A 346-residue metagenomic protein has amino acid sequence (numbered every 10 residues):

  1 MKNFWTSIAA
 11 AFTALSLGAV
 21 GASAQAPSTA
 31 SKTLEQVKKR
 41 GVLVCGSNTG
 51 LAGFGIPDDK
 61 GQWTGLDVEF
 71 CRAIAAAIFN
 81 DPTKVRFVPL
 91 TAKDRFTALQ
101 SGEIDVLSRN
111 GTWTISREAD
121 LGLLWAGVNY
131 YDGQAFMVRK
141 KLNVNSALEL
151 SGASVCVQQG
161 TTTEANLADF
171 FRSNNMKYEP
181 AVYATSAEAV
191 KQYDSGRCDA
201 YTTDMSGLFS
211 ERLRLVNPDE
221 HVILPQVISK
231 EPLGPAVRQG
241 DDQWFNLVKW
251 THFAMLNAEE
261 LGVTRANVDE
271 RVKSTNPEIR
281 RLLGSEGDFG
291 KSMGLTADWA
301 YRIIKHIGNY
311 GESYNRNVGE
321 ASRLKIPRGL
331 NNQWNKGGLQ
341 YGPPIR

Functional and structural regions predicted by a protein language model:
M1-A9: Bacterial N-terminal signal peptides that target proteins for export
A9-G18: Bacterial N-terminal signal peptides
A26-S108, Y310, Q333, G337: Extracytoplasmic small-molecule ligand-binding "clamshell" domains of the periplasmic binding protein/Venus flytrap
A26-S28, E69-R72, A76-I78, K141-V144 (+6 more regions): Extended ligand-binding regions for polar small-molecule ligands
A30-K32, V85-T97, L142, P180-S195: Short helix-initiation/N-cap motifs at beta->coil->alpha
V42-G53, W63-I78, T112, D132-A184 (+1 more regions): Bilobed "Venus flytrap"/periplasmic-binding protein-like clamshell domains and structurally analogous long
R72, A76, N80-E149, M205-V227 (+1 more regions): Acidic, polar ligand-binding/catalytic clefts
S285-R346: C-terminal functional modules
